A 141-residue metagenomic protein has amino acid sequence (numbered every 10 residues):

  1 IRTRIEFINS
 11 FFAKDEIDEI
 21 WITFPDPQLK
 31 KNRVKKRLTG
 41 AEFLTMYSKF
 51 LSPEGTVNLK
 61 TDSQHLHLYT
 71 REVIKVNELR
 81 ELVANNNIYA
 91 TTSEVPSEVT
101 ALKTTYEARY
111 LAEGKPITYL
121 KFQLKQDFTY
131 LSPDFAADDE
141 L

Functional and structural regions predicted by a protein language model:
I1-I22: S-adenosyl-L-methionine
I20, T39-G40, S63: Compact, Lys/Arg-rich rRNA/RNP-binding cores from ribosome-related proteins
L29-V34, T56-N77: Conserved class I S-adenosyl-L-methionine
R37-T56: A short glycine-rich, Lys/Arg-flanked "PGG" loop and its adjoining helix->strand segment in the class I
E42-S48, L68-T91: Conserved Class I S-adenosyl-L-methionine
E78-L141: SAM/dcSAM-binding transferase cores
